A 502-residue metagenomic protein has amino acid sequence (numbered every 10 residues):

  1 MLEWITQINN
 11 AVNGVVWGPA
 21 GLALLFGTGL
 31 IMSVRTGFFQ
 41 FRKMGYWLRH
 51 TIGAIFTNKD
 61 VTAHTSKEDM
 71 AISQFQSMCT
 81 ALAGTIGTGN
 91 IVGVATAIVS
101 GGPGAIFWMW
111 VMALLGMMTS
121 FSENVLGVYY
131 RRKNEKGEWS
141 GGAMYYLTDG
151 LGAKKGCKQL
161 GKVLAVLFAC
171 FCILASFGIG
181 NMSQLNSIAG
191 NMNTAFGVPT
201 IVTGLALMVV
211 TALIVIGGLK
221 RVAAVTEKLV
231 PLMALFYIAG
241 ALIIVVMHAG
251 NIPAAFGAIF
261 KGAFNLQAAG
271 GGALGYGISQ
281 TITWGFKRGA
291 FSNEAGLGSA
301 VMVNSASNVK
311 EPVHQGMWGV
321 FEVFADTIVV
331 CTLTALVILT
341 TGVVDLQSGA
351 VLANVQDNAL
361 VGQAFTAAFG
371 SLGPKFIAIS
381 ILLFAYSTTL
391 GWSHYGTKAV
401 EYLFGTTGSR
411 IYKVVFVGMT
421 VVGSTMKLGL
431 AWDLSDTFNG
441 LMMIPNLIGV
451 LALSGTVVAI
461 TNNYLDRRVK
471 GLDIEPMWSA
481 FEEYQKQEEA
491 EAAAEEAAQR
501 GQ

Functional and structural regions predicted by a protein language model:
M1-G84, T88, V99-A105, G116 (+2 more regions): N-terminal alpha-helical transmembrane segments of multi-pass membrane transport and channel/translocase proteins
W4-I5, R35-Q40, N90-G93, S176-A189 (+5 more regions): Transmembrane helix-loop junctions in multi-pass membrane proteins
L24-M32, T36-R49, L164, F168 (+5 more regions): Membrane-interface loop-to-helix entry segments
M32-S33, M112-G137, T148-N186, G190-I214 (+1 more regions): Helix-loop-helix module between adjacent transmembrane segments
F38-I72, T96-I106, W110, M118-Q159 (+5 more regions): Flexible loop linkers connecting adjacent transmembrane helices in multi-pass alpha-helical membrane transporters
K59, K67-A71, G102-V111, D149 (+4 more regions): Membrane-interface alpha-helices at helix entry/exit sites of multi-pass transporters
K59-I98, L126-Y129, E135-L151, I173 (+1 more regions): Alpha-helical membrane segments and immediately flanking helix-loop junctions that form or couple to the substrate/ion
E123-K136, L242-A258, L266, G270-A273 (+2 more regions): Extracellular/periplasmic helix-exit of transmembrane alpha-helices
